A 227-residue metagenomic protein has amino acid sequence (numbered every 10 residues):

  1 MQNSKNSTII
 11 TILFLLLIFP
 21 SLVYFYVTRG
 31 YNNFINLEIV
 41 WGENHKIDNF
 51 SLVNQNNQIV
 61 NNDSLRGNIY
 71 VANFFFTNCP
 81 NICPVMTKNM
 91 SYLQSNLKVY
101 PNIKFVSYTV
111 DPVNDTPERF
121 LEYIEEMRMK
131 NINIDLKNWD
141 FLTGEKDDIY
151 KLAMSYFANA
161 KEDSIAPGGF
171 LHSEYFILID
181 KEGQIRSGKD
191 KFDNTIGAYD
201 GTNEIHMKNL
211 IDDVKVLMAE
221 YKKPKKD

Functional and structural regions predicted by a protein language model:
M1-N49, E220, P224-D227: N-terminal targeting signals for export/organelle localization
N3, Y26, F34, L121-E125 (+2 more regions): Non-catalytic interaction/Regulatory regions outside core domains
G30-S64, V85-S91: N-terminal "domain-start" segment that seeds a small globular fold
I47-D48, I69-Y70, S173-E174: Short loop/turn microsegments at loop-to-beta-strand junctions
V60-M90, F105-Y108: Short active-site neighborhood of thiol/selenol oxidoreductases, capturing the structured segment around
T87-L152: Structural microenvironment flanking redox-active thiols in thiol-disulfide oxidoreductases
S164-D227: Thiol-/selenol-based redox modules, centered on thioredoxin-like and closely related oxidoreductase domains
